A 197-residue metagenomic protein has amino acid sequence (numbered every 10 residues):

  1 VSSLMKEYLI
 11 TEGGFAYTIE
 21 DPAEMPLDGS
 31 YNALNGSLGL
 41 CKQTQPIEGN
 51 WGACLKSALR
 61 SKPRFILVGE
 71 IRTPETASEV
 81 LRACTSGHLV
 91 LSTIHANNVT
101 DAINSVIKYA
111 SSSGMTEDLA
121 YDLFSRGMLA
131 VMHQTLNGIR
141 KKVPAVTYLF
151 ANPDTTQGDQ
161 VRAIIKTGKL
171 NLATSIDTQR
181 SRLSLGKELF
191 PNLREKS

Functional and structural regions predicted by a protein language model:
V1-S197: Short, flexible helix-loop junctions that flank or precede catalytic/ligand sites
